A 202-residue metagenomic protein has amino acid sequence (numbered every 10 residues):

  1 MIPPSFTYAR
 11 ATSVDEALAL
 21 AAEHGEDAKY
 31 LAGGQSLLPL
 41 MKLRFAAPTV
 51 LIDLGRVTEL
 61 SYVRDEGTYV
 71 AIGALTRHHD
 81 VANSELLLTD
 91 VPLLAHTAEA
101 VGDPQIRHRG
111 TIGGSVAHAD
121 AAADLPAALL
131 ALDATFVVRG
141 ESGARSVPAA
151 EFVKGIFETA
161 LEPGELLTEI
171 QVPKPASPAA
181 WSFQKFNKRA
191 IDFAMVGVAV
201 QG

Functional and structural regions predicted by a protein language model:
M1-G202: C-terminal structural segment of proteins
